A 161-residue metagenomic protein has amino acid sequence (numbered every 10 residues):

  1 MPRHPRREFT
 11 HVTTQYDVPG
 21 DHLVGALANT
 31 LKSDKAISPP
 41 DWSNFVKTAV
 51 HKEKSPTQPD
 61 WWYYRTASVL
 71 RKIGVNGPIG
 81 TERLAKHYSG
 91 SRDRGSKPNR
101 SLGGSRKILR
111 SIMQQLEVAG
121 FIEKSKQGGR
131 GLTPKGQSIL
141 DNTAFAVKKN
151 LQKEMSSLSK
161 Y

Functional and structural regions predicted by a protein language model:
P2-K52, P56: Eukaryotic partner-binding/assembly regions in large regulatory complexes
P2-R3, A36, S43, P59 (+4 more regions): Long, charge-rich, low-complexity intrinsically disordered regions
R3, P134-Y161: Short, amphipathic alpha-helical interaction segments positioned at domain boundaries
S38-K86: Short alpha-helical segments that sit at the start of domains
R65-S68, S101-Q114: Charge-enriched amphipathic alpha-helical scaffolds
P78-R100: Short acidic, hydrophobic short linear motifs in intrinsically disordered regions
S89, Q114, D141, F145: Residue-level detection of the helix-turn-helix DNA-binding "recognition helix"
Q114-Q127: A short, conserved structural fragment
